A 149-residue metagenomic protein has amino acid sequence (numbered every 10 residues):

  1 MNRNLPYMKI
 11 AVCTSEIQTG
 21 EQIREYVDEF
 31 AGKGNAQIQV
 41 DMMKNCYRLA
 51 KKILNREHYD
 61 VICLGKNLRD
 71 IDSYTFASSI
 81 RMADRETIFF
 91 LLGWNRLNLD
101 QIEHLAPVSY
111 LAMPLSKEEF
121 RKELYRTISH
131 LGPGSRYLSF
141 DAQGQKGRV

Functional and structural regions predicted by a protein language model:
L5, E16-D41: Two-component/phosphorelay signaling modules centered on CheY-like receiver
C13-T14, M43-K44, I62: Conserved sequence signature across two-component system core domains
R24, C46-A50, H58-I80: Conserved phosphotransfer microenvironments
Q37-L54: A short, well-structured beta->alpha microelement
I62-G65, E86-L97: A short, hydrophobic beta-strand element within the central beta-sheet of small alpha/beta folds
T75, W94-Y110: Alpha4 helix (beta4-alpha4-beta5 surface) of REC/receiver domains from two-component response regulators
L115-L124: C-terminal output helix
S129-V149: Conserved binding/recognition cores within well-folded domains
